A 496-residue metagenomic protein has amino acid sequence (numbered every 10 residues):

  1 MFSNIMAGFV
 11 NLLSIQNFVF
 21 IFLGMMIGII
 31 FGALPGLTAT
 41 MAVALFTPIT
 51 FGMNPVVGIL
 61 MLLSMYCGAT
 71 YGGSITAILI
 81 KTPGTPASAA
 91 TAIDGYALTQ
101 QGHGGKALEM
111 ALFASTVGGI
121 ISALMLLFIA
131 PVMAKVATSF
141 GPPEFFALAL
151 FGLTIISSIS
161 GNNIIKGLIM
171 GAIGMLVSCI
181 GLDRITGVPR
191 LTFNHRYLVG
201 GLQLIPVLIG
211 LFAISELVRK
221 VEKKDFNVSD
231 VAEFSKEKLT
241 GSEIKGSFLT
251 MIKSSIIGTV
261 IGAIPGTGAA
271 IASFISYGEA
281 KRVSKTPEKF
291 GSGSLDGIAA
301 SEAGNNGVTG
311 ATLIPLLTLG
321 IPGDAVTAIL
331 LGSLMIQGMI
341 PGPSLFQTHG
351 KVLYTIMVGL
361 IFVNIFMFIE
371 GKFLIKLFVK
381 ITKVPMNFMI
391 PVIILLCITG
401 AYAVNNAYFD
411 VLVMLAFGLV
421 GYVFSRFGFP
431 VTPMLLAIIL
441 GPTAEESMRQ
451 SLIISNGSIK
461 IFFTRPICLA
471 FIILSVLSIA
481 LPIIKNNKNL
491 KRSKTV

Functional and structural regions predicted by a protein language model:
M1-G58, T138, P189-S294, V379 (+4 more regions): Helix-loop-helix hairpins and the membrane-proximal interhelical loops of multi-pass alpha-helical transport proteins
M25-A39, G68-K81, I156-G161, S255-P265 (+3 more regions): Transmembrane alpha-helix interface/packing and boundary motifs in multi-pass membrane proteins, characterized by
F31-T40, I78-S88, I121-M125, I261-I271 (+4 more regions): Short helix-coil transition sites and intra-membrane helix breaks within transmembrane domains of multi-pass
A39-P48, L62, A77-A97, F128 (+6 more regions): Re-entrant/interfacial helical elements at transmembrane boundaries that shape and gate the permeation pathway
V56-L60, A97-A114, K285-G297, V326-A328 (+1 more regions): Membrane-interface alpha-helices at helix entry/exit sites of multi-pass transporters
Y66-A77, G84, S294-L319, G323 (+1 more regions): A structural-propensity feature for long, helix-poor, extended segments
C67-G72, F113-M125, M133, V177 (+3 more regions): Membrane-embedded alpha-helical segments of transport systems, primarily multispan ion/solute transporters
E109-F226, I336-N489: Membrane-embedded alpha-helical modules
